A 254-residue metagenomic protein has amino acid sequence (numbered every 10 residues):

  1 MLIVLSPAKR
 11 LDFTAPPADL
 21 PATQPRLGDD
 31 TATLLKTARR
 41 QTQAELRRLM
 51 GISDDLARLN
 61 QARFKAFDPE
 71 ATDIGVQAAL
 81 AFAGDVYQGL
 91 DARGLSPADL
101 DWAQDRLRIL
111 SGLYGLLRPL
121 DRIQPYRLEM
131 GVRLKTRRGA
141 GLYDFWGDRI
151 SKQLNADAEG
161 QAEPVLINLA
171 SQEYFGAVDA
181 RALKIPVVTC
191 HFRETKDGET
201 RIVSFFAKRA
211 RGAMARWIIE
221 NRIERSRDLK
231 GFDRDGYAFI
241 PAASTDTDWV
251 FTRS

Functional and structural regions predicted by a protein language model:
M1-L59: N-terminal "assembly arms/tails" that initiate or stabilize quaternary assembly in self-assembling proteins
I3, D85, V188, W249: A broad, low-specificity signal marking well-ordered, structured residues that form hydrophobic/aromatic
F13, P17, A66-P69, G89 (+2 more regions): Generic signal for short, ordered secondary-structure residues within or immediately flanking folded domains
T14, A57-N60, A177, A238-I240: Short, solvent-exposed polar/charged micro-motifs at secondary-structure junctions
Q24-M50, E70-Q88, I150, L154: Short, charge-rich amphipathic segments
T31-L34, M50, D55-D68, I150 (+1 more regions): Charged, low-complexity, helix-prone segments enriched in Lys/Glu/Asp/Gln
S53-P125: A glycine-rich, hydrophobic loop/mini-helix early in the fold
A92-S244, V250-S254: Internal, well-folded beta-alpha domain core
